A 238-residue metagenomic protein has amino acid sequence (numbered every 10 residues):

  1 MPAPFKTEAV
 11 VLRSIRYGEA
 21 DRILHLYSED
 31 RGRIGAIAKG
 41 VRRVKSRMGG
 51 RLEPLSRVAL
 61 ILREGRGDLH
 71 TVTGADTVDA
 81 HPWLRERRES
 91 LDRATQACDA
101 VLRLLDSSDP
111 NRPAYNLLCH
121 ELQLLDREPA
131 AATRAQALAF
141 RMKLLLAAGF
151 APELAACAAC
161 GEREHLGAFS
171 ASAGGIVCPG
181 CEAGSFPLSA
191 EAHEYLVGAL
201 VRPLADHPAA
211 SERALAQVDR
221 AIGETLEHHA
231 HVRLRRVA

Functional and structural regions predicted by a protein language model:
M1-A238: Non-catalytic alpha-helical scaffolds and adjoining flexible linkers that form interface surfaces for assembly
